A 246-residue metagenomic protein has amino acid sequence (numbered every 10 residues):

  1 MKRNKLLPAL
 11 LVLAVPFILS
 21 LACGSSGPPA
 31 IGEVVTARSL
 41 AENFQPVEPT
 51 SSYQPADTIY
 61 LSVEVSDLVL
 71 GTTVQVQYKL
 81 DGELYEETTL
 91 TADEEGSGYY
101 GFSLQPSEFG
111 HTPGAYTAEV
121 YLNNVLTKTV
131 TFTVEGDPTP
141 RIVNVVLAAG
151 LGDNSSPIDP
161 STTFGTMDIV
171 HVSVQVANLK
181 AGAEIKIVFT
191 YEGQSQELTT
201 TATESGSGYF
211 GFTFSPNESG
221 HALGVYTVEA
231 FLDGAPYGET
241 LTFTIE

Functional and structural regions predicted by a protein language model:
K2-L10: Bacterial N-terminal signal peptides that target proteins for export
L19-A22: C-terminal motif of bacterial Sec signal peptides marking the signal peptidase cleavage site
G27-A115, E119-T242: Contiguous segments within soluble domain cores/interaction surfaces
I245-E246: Short, solvent-exposed mixed-charge patches
